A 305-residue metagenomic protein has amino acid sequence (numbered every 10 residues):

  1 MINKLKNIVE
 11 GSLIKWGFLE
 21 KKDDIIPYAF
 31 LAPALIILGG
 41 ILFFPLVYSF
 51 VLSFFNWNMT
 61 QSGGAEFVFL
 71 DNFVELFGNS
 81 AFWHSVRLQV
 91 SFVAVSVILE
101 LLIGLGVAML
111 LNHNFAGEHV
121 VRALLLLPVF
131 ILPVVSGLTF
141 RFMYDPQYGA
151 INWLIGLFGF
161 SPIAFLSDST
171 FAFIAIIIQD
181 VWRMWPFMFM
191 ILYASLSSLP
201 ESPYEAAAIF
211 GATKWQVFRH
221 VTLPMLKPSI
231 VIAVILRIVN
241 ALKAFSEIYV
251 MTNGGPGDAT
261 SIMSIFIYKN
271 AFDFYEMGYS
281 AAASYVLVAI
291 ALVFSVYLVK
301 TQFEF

Functional and structural regions predicted by a protein language model:
M1-E20: Short, Lys/Arg-rich, polar N-terminal cytosolic tail immediately upstream of the first transmembrane signal-anchor
D23-F305: A structural signal for multi-pass alpha-helical bundles of membrane permease subunits that mediate small-molecule
